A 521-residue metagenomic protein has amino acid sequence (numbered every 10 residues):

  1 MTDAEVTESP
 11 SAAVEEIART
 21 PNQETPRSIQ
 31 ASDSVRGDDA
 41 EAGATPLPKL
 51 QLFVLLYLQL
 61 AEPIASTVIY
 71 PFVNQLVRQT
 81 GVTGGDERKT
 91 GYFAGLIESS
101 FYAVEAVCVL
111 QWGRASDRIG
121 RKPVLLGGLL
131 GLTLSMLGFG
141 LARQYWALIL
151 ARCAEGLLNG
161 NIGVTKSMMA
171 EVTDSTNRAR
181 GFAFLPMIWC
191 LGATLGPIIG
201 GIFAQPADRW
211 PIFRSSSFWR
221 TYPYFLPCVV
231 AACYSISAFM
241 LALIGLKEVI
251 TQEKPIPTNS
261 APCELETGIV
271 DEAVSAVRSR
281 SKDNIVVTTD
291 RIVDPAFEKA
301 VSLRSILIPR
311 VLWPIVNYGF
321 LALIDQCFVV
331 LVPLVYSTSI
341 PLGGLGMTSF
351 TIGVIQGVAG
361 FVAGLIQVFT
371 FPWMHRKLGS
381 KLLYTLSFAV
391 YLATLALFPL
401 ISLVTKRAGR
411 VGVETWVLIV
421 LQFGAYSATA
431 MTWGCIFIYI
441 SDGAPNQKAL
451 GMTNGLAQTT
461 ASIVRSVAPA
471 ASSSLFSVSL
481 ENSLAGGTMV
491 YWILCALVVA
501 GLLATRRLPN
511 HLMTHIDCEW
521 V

Functional and structural regions predicted by a protein language model:
T2-R78, S302-L303: Cytosolic juxtamembrane N-terminal segment immediately preceding the first transmembrane helix of multi-pass
E98-L110, G160, A193-T194, G360 (+4 more regions): Residue-level signature of mid-helix packing/kink "hotspots" within the transmembrane helices of 12-pass Major
E105-W146: Conserved MFS/SLC helix-loop-helix module at the cytosolic interface between two early adjacent transmembrane helices
G120, L141-W146, L158, T173-D174 (+1 more regions): Helix-breaking motifs and short loop linkers at transmembrane-helix boundaries and internal kinks in secondary membrane
P123-G138, L382-L400: Structural signature of the two symmetry-related core transmembrane helices
N159, N177-I212, W219-P223, C228 (+3 more regions): Glycine-rich segments within core transmembrane alpha-helices of 12-TM secondary carriers
Q205-C233, T348, L382, S472-V499: A membrane-interface helix-boundary motif in multi-pass transporters
Y234-K247, F398-S402, M431-T432, S477 (+1 more regions): Multi-pass alpha-helical transporter architecture, strongest for 12-TM Major Facilitator/SLC carriers used
